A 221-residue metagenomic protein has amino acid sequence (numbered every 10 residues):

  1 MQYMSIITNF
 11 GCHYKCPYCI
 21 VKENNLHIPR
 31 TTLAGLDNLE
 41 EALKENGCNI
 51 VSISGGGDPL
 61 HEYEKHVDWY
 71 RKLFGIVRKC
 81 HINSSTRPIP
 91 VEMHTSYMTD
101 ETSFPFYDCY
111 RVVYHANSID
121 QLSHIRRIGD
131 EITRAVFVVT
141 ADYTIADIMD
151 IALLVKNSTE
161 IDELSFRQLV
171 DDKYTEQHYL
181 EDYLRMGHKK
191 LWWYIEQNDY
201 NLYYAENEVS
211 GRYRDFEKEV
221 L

Functional and structural regions predicted by a protein language model:
M1, C48, E160, F166-L221: Auxiliary Fe-S-binding modules of radical SAM enzymes
M1, S5-T8, E40, L153 (+1 more regions): Generic structural signal for short, flexible, solvent-exposed coil/loop and linker residues
M1-A34: Canonical Radical SAM [4Fe-4S] cluster-binding loop centered on the CxxxCxxC motif and its immediate flanking residues
S5, C12, I20, D108-V112 (+4 more regions): Intrinsically disordered, low-complexity regions enriched in small/polar residues
C16, V67, V91, K190-L191: Short, low-complexity intrinsically disordered segments
E23-D162, R167-Q168: Conserved glycine-rich "GG(E/T)P / GGGxP" loop and the immediately following alpha-helix in the radical SAM core
